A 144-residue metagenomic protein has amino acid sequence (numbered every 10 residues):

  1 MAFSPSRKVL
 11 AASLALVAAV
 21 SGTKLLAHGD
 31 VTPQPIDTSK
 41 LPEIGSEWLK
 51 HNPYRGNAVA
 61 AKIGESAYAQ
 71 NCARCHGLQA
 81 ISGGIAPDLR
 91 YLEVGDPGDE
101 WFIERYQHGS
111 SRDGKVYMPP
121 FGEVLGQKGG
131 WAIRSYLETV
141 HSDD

Functional and structural regions predicted by a protein language model:
A2-A12: Bacterial N-terminal signal peptides that target proteins for export
S13-A15, L25: Cleavable N-terminal signal peptides
A27-P33, G83-Y91, H108-H141: Axial heme c-ligation environment in periplasmic c-type cytochrome domains
P33-A67: Electrostatic cytochrome c docking/interface patches
A61-E65, G77-Q107: Gly/Gly-Pro-rich "capping" loops immediately C-terminal to redox-active cysteine motifs in periplasmic/lumenal
G64, Y68-L78, F102, M118 (+1 more regions): The canonical Cys-X-X-Cys-His
A67, S142-D144: Short sequence/structural segments immediately N-terminal
